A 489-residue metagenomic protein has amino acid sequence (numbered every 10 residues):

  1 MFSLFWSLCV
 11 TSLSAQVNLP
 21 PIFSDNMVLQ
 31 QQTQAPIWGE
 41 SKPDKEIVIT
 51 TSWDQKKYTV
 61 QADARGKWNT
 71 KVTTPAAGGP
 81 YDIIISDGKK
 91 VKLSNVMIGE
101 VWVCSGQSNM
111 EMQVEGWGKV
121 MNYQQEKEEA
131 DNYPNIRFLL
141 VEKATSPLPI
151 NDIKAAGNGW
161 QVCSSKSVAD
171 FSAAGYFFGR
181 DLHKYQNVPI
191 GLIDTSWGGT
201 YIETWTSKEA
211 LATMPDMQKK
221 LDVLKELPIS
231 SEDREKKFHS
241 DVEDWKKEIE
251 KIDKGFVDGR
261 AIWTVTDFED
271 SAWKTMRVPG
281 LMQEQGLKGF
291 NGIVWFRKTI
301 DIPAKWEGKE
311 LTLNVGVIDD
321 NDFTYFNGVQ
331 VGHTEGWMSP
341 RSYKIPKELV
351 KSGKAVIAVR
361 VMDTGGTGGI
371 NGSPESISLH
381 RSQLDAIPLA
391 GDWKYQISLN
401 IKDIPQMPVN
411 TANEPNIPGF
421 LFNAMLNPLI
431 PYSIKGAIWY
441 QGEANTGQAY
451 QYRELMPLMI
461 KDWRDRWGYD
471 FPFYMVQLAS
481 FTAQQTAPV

Functional and structural regions predicted by a protein language model:
M1-N18: Bacterial Sec-dependent N-terminal signal peptides
P21-D25, F290-P303, R341-Y343: Short beta-strands within extracellular/lumenal beta-sheet-rich domains
I22-E100, G365-T367: Ser/Thr-rich low-complexity repeats and stalk/linker segments
D54-A77, V317, Y325-S376: Beta-strand-rich ligand-recognition modules
V91-V162, I193-M282, L349, K354-Y432: An acidic-aromatic loop/edge-strand motif
V162-A173, A412-E414, Y440-R453: The substrate-binding groove and active-site-proximal loops of carbohydrate-active enzymes, especially glycoside
W273, I300-G328, I357-V359: Aromatic-lined ligand-binding clefts that engage carbohydrates, nucleic acids, or primary amines
I417-M475: Active-site neighborhood of glycoside hydrolase catalytic domains
